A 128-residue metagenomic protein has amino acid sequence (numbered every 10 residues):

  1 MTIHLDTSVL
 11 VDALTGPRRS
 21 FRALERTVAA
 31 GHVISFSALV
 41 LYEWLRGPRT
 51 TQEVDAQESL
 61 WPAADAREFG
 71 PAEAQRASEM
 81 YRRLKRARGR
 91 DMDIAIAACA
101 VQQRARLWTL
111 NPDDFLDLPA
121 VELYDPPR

Functional and structural regions predicted by a protein language model:
M1-F36, R46-S59, R128: Short, well-structured N-terminal submotif of metal-dependent ribonuclease cores
V9-L10, V40, E73, A95-I96 (+1 more regions): Alpha-helix capping/helix-boundary segments
F21, S37, L41, V54-Q57 (+2 more regions): A general structural signal for well-ordered alpha-helical segments in protein cores
R26, C99, F115: Hydrophobic/aromatic ligand-binding patch that stacks against planar heteroaromatic rings of cofactors or nucleotides
T51, L110-D113: Short, polar loop motifs at secondary-structure junctions
A64-L110: Active-site neighborhoods of divalent-metal-dependent phosphate/nucleic-acid chemistry enzymes
